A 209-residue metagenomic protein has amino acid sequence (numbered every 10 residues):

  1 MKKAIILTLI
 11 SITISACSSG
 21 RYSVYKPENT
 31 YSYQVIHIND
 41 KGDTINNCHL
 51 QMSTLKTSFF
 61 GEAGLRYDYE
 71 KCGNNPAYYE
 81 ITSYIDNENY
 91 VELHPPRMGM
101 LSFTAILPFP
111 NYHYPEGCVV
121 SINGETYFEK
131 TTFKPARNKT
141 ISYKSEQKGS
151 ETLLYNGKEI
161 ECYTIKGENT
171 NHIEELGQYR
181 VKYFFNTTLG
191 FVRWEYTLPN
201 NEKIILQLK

Functional and structural regions predicted by a protein language model:
M1-A4: Positively charged n-region of N-terminal signal peptides that target proteins for export
L7-T8: Sec-dependent N-terminal signal peptides
T13-A16: C-terminal motif of bacterial Sec signal peptides marking the signal peptidase cleavage site
S18-K209: Conserved functional acidic sites
